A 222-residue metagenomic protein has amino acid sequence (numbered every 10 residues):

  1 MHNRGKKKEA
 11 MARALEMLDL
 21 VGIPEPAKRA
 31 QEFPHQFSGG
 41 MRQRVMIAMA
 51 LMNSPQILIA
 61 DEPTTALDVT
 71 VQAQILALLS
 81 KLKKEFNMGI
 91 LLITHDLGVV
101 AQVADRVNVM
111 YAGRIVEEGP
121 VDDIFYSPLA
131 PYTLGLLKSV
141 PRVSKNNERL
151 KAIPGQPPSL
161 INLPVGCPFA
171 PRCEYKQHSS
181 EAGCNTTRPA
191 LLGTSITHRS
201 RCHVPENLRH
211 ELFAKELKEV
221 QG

Functional and structural regions predicted by a protein language model:
M1-E9, Q36, G119: ABC-type ATPase nucleotide-binding domains, specifically the catalytic core motifs of the NBD
M1-N3, M110, A170, K176: ABC-type ATPase nucleotide-binding domain
K8-K28, Q56, L137-P141: Conserved ABC ATPase "signature" region
P24-A27, P120-G222: Short catalytic/signature loops enriched in Gly
E32-F37, M41: Conserved ABC ATPase signature
S54-P63, L67-R149: P-loop NTP-binding/switch modules centered on Walker-like glycine-rich loops
